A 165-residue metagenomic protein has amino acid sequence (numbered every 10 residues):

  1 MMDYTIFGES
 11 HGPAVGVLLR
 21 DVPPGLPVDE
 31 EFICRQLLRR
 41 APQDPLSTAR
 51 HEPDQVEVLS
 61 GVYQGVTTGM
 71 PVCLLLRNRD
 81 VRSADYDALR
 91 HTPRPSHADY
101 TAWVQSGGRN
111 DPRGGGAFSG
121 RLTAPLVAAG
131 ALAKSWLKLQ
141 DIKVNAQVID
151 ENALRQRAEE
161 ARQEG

Functional and structural regions predicted by a protein language model:
M1-G165: Generic N-terminal targeting/processing segments that precede catalytic cores or assembly contacts
